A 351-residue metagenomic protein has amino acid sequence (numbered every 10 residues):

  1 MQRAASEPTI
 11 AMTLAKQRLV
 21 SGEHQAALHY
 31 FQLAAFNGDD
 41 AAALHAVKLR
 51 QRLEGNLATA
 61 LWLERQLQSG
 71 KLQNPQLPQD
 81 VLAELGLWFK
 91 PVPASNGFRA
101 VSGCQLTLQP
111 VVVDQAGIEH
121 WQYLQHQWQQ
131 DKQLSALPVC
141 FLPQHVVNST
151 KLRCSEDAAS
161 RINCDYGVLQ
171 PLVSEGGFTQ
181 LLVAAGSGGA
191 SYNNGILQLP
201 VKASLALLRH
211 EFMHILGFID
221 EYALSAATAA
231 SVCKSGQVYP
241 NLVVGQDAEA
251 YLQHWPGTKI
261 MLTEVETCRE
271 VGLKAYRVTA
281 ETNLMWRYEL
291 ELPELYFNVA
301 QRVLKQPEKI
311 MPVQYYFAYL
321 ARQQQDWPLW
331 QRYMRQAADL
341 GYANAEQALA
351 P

Functional and structural regions predicted by a protein language model:
M1-L85, K309-P351: Alpha-helical protein-protein interaction scaffolds
A5-T9, K16, H45, A229-Y333 (+1 more regions): Metalloprotease/metallohydrolase-associated module, dominated by Zn2+-dependent proteases
R18-S21, Q25, Q115-E119, L199-L207 (+1 more regions): Soluble non-cytosolic domains of exported or imported proteins
F31, F36, A41-L172, F317: Propeptide-to-catalytic entry region of secreted or membrane-anchored zinc metalloproteases
V111-A116, V183-S187, Y288-E289: Structural motif
L169-A184, A206, H210, I215: Internal, hydrophobic cores of structured domains that mediate oligomerization or house catalytic pockets within large
G189-E211: Short pre-active-site segment immediately N-terminal to the catalytic Zn-binding motif
E211-T228: Catalytic Zn2+-binding segment of zinc metalloproteases
